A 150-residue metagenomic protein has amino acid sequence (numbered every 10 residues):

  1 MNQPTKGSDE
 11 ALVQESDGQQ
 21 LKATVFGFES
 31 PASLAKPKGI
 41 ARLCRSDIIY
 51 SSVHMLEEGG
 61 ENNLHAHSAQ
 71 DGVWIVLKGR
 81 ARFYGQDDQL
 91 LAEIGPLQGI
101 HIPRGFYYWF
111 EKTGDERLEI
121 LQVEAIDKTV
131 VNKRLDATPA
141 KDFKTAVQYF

Functional and structural regions predicted by a protein language model:
M1-Y50, N63-L64, K133-F150: A short, N-terminal "cap"/entry segment at the start of jelly-roll beta-barrel domains of the cupin/DSBH fold
G39-Y50, E58-I75, D87-D88, P96: A short beta-loop-beta micro-motif enriched in histidine and acidic residues
S51-V53, F83-G85, I120: Short hydrophobic/aromatic-rich beta-strand segments that constitute the beta-sheet cores of beta-sandwich/beta-barrel
D88-R104: Short acidic-glycine-tyrosine-enriched beta hairpin
H101, E116-R134: A short hydrophobic beta-strand segment most commonly corresponding to one strand of the jelly-roll/cupin
F106-W109: Short, charged beta-turn/beta-strand-edge "cap" motif at the junction between a beta-strand and an adjacent loop
E111-T113: Asparagine-centered strand-capping/turn motif at beta-strand->loop junctions
